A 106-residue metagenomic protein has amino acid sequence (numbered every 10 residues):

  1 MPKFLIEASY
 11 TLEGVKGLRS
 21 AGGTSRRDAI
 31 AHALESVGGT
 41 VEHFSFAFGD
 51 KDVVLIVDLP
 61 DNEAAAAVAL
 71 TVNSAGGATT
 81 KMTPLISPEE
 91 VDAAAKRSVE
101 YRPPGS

Functional and structural regions predicted by a protein language model:
M1-S106: A compositional/biophysical signature of low hydrophobicity enriched in polar/charged and small residues
